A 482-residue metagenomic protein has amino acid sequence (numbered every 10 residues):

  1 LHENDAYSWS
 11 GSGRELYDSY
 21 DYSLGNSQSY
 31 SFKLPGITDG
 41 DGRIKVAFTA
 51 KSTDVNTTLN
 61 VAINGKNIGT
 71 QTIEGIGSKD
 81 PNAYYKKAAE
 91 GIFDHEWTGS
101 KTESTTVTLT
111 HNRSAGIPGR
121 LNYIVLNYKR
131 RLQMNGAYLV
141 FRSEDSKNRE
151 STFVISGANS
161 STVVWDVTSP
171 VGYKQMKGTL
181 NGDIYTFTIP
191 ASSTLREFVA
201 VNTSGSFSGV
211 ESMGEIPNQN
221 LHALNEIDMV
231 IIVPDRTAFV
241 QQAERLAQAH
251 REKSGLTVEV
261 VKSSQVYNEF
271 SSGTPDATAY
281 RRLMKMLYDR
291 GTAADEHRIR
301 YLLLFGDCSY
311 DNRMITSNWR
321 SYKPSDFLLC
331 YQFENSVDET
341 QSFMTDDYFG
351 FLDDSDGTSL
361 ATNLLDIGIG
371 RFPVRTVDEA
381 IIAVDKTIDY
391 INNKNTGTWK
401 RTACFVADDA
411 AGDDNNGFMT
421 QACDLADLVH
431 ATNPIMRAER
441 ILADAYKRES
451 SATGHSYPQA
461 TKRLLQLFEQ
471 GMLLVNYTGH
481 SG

Functional and structural regions predicted by a protein language model:
L1-G482: Cysteine-dependent hydrolase recognition
